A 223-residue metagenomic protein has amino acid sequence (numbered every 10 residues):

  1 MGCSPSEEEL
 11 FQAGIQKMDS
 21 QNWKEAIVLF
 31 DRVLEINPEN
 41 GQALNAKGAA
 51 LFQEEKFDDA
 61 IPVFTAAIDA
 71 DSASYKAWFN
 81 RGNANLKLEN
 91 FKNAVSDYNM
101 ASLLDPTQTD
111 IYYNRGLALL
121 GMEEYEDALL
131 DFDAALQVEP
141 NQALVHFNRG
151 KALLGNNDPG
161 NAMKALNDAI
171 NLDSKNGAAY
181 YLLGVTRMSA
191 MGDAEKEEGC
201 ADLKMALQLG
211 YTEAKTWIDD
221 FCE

Functional and structural regions predicted by a protein language model:
M1-A46: N-terminal leader/linker segments that initiate helical-solenoid repeat arrays
C3, Y181, V185-E223: Terminal, low-structured helical/coil segments at or just beyond the last alpha-helical repeat
S6-E8, G41-Q42, Y75-K76, T109-D110 (+3 more regions): Helix-start (N-cap) detector for alpha-helical repeat units in TPR-like alpha-solenoids, especially tetratricopeptide
M18, F52, L86, L120 (+4 more regions): Specific register positions within alpha-helical solenoid repeats of the TPR/Sel1-like families, i.e., one
S20-L29, E54-A66, L88-M100, G121-A134 (+2 more regions): Structural signature of tandem alpha-helical TPR/SEL1-like repeats, specifically the intra-repeat loop/turn
